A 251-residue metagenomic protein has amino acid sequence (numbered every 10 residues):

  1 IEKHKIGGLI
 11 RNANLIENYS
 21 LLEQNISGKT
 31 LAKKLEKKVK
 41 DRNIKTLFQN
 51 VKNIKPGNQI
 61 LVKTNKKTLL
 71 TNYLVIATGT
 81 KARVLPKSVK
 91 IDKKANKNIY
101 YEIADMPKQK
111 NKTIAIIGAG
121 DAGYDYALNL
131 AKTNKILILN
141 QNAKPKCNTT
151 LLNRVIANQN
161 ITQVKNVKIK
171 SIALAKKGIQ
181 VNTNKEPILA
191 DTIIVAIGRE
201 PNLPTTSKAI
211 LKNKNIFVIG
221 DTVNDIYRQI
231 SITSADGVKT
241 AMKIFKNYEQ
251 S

Functional and structural regions predicted by a protein language model:
I1-I6, Y101-K146, P201-T205, I210-S251: Rossmann-like dinucleotide/flavin-binding elements
R11-T68, K144-K165, K177: N-terminal Rossmann-like dinucleotide/flavin-binding domain of flavoprotein oxidoreductases that bind FAD/FMN
A13-I16, L61, S88-K93, N129-K132 (+4 more regions): Short, glycine/charged-enriched secondary-structure capping and boundary segments
L22, K38, R42, T133 (+5 more regions): Change "in soluble alpha/beta enzymes" to "in soluble alpha/beta proteins
I44-T113, Q180-N213, V218-I226: FAD-binding core/adjacent interface of flavoenzyme oxidoreductases
M106, K112-Y126, L139, A143-T192: Anionic-ligand binding region
